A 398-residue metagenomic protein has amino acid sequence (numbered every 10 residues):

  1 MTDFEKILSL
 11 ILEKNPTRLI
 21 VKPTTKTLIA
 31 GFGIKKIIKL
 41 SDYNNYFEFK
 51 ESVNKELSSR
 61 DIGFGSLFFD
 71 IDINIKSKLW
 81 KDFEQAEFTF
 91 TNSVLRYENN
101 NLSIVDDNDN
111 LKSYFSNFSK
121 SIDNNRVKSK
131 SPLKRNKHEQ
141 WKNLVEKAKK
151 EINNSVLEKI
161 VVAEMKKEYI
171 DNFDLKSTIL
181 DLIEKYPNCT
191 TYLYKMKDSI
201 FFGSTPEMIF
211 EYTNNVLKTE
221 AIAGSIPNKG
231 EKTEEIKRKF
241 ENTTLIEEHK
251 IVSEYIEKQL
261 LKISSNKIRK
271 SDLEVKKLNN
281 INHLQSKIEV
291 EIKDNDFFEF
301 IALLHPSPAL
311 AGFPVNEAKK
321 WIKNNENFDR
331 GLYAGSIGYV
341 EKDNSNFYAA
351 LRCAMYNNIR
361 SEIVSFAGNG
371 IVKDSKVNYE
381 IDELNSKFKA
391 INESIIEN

Functional and structural regions predicted by a protein language model:
M1-N44: An N-terminal JmjN-like helical accessory module and its immediate linker preceding a catalytic domain
N15-T24, I62-F64, E158-I160, N188-K195: A short, Trp-centered hydrophobic/proline-enriched beta-strand micro-motif
P23, A30-K36, E164, Y169-I246 (+2 more regions): An anion-binding catalytic pocket shared by soluble metabolic enzymes
T24-S41, F115-E139, L144-E146, M165-Y169 (+3 more regions): Contiguous alpha-helical scaffold segments within structured protein domains that host functional hotspots
N45-E168, I263-S265, I396: Non-catalytic accessory segments adjacent to catalytic cores
L57, E184-P187, E326: Soluble sensory domains of the PAS superfamily and closely related sensory modules
G65, L95, S155, F210 (+3 more regions): A residue-level signal for conserved active-site and pocket-lining positions in enzyme catalytic cores
I288-N398: Conserved hydrophobic core element of enzyme catalytic domains
